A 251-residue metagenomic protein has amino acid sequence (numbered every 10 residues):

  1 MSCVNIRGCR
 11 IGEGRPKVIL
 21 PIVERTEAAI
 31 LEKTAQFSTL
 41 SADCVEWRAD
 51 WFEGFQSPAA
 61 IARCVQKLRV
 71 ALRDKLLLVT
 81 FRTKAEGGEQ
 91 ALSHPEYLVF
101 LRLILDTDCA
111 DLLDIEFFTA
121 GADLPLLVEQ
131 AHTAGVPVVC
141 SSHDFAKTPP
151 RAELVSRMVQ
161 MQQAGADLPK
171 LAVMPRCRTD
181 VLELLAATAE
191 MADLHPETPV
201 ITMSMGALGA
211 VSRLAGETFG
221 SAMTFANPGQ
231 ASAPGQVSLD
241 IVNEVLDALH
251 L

Functional and structural regions predicted by a protein language model:
S2-C3, E13-T133, H143-T148: Active-site beta->alpha loop and helix N-cap motifs at the rims of alpha/beta catalytic domains
R7: Glycine-/acidic-rich phosphate or pyrophosphate-binding loops and their flanking alpha/beta elements
R102, L112, F117-L251: Catalytic alpha/beta core domains of metabolic enzymes, predominantly
